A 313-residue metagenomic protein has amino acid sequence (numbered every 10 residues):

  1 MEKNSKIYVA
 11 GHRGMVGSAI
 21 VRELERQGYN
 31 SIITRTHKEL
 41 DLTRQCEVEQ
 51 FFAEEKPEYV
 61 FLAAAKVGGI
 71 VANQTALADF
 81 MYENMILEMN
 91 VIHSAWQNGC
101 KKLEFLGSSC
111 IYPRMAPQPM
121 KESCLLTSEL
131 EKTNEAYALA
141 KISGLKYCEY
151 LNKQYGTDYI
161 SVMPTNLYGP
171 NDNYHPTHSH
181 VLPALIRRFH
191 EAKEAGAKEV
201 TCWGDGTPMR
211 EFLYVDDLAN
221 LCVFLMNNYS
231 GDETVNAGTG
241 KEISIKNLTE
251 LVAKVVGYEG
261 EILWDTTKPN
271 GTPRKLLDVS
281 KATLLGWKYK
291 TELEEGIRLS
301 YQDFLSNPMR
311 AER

Functional and structural regions predicted by a protein language model:
A10, R35, V60-K66, L103-S109 (+1 more regions): SDR active-site strand-loop-helix element
A10-M15, A19-Q27, E191-R313: C-terminal substrate-binding subdomain of Rossmann-fold SDR/epimerase-dehydratase oxidoreductases
E25-Q50: Adenosine-cofactor binding site in Rossmann-like domains, unifying the SAM/SAH pocket of S-adenosylmethionine-dependent
T43, I111-Y112, L167-G169, L182 (+1 more regions): Conserved sequence/active-site signature of Rossmann-fold short-chain dehydrogenase/reductase
Q45-M85, S94-Q97: NAD(P)H-binding glycine-rich loop region in Rossmannoid oxidoreductase-like domains and their noncatalytic homologs
M89-N134: Conserved Rossmann-fold NAD(P)-dependent oxidoreductase catalytic core, especially the SDR/UDP-sugar
G107-S108, L145-N173, P183-I186, E194-C202: Conserved beta-loop-beta element that borders a ligand/cofactor-binding pocket
A136, A140-S143: Active-site helix of classical SDR
